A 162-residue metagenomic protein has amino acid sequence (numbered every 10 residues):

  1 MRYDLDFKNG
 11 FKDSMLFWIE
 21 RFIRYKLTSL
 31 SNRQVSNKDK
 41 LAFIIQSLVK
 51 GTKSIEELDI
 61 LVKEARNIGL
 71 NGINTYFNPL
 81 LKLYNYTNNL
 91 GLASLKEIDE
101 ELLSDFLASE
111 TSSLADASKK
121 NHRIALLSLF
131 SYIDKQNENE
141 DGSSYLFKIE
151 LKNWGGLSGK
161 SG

Functional and structural regions predicted by a protein language model:
M1-N67: N-terminal DNA-binding module of tyrosine recombinases/phage integrases
F43-S47, T52-S161: N-terminal core-binding DNA-recognition domain of tyrosine recombinases/integrases
